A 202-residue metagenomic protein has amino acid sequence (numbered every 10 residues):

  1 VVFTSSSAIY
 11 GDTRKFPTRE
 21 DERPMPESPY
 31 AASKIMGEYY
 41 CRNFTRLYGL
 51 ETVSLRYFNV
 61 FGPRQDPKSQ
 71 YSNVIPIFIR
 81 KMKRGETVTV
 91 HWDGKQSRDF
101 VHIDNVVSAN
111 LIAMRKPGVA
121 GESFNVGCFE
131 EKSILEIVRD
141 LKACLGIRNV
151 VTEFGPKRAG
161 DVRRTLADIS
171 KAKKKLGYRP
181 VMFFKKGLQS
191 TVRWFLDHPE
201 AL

Functional and structural regions predicted by a protein language model:
V1-S6, L55-Y57: SDR active-site strand-loop-helix element
A8-S54, F61, D66-Y71, P180: Catalytic helix-loop patch of NAD(P)-dependent Rossmann-fold dehydrogenases
T13, I35, Y57-V60, F100 (+2 more regions): Generic detector of well-ordered alpha-helical packing
D21-R23, L50-T52, R56-P67, V74-V101 (+2 more regions): A conserved pocket-lining segment of Rossmann-fold NAD(P)-dependent short-chain dehydrogenase/reductase
I35-R42, P76-I79, V107-S108, L135: Conserved active-site helix of classical SDR/Rossmann-fold NAD(P)-dependent CH-OH oxidoreductases
M36-Y39, N73, I77, V101 (+2 more regions): Active-site phosphate/pyrophosphate-handling residues
M82-L202: C-terminal substrate-binding subdomain of Rossmann-fold SDR/epimerase-dehydratase oxidoreductases
